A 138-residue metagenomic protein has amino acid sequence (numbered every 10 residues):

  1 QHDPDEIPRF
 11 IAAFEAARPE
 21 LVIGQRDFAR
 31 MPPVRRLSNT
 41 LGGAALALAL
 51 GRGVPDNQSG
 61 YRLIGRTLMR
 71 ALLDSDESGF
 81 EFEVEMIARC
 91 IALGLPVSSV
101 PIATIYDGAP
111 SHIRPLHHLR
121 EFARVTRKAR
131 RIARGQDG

Functional and structural regions predicted by a protein language model:
H2-F80, Y106-H117, E121-A123, D137: Acceptor/aglycone-binding surface of glycosyltransferases and processive sugar-polymer synthases
G65-L68, L95-P96, V125, A129: Secondary-structure boundary/capping motif
L68-L72, G79-P96: A short, conserved alpha-helix in the catalytic core of glycosyltransferases
V100: Hydrophobic residues at beta-strand termini and immediately following loops that shape nucleotide-binding pockets
A103: Short, loop-centered acidic/histidine patches that primarily coordinate divalent metals
R124-G138: C-terminal, non-catalytic tails of nucleotide-sugar-dependent glycosyltransferases
